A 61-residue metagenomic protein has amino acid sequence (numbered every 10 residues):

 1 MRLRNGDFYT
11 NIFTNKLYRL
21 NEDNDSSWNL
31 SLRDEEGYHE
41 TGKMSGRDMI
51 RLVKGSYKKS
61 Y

Functional and structural regions predicted by a protein language model:
M1-N11: Short coil-to-beta transition motif at edge beta-strands of beta-rich domains
L17-T41: Basic/aromatic-rich interaction segments and small domains that mediate binding to polyanionic partners
G37-Y61: Intrinsically disordered, low-complexity, charged/polar segments
